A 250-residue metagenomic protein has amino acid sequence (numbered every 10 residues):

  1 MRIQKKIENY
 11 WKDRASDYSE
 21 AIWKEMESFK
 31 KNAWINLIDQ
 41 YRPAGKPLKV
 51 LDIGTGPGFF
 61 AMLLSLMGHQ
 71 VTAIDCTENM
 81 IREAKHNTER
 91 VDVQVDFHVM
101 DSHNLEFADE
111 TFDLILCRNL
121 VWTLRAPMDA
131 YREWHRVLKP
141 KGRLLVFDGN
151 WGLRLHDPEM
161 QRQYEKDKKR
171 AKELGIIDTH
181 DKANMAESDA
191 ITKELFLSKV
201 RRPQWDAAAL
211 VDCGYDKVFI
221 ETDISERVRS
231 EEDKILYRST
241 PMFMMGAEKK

Functional and structural regions predicted by a protein language model:
M1-G45, F59-L63, E83, I224: Conserved class I S-adenosyl-L-methionine
L51-I53, P57-N104: Class I SAM-dependent methyltransferase SAM/SAH-binding core
H103-L114: A short acidic, Gly/Pro-enriched loop at the edge of an enzyme's catalytic core that lines a small-molecule cofactor
L114-P127: A short SAM/SAH-binding and catalytic strip from SAM-dependent methyltransferases
M128-P140: A short glycine-rich, Lys/Arg-flanked "PGG" loop and its adjoining helix->strand segment in the class I
R143-I177: Conserved class I S-adenosyl-L-methionine
F196-G214, I220-E221: Short alpha-helix
C213, S230-K250: Core SAM-dependent methyltransferase catalytic element
